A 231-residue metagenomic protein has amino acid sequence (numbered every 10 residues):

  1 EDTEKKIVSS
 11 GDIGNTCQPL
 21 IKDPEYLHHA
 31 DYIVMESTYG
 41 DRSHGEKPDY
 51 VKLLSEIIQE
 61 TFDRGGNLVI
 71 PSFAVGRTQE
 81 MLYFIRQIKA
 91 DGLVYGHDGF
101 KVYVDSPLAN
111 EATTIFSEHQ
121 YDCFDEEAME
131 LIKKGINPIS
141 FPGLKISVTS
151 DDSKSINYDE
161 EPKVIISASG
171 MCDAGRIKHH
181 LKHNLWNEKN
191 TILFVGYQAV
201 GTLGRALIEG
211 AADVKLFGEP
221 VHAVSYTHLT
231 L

Functional and structural regions predicted by a protein language model:
E1-E80, R86-H97: His/Asp/Glu-rich metal-coordinating catalytic cores of metallo-dependent phosphodiesterases/hydrolases acting on
N15, S225-Y226: P-loop NTPase motor module signature
Y26, N137-P138, L216-S225: Short, conserved catalytic or adaptor-binding loops enriched in Gly and charged residues
I57-R64, S72-T202: Hard-cation-handling environments
K189, V195-V221: Redox- and metal-dependent alpha/beta enzyme cores, enriched for Fe-S-associated oxidoreductases and cofactor-handling
T227-L231: Conserved small/polar residues in nucleotide/adenosyl-binding loops
